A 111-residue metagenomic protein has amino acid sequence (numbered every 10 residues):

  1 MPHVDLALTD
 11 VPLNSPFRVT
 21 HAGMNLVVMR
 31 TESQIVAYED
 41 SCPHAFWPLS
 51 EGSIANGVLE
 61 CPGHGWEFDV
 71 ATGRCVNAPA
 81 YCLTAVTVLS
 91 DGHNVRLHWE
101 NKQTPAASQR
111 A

Functional and structural regions predicted by a protein language model:
M1-N56, T84-A111: N-terminal pre-ligand scaffold of iron-sulfur
C42, C61-H64: Short cysteine clusters
P48-I54, E67-N77: Iron-sulfur (Fe-S) cluster-binding segments and ferredoxin-like electron-carrier domains, especially [2Fe-2S]
N56-P62, C75-T84: Short cysteine/histidine-rich metal-coordination sites, predominantly Zn2+-binding motifs
